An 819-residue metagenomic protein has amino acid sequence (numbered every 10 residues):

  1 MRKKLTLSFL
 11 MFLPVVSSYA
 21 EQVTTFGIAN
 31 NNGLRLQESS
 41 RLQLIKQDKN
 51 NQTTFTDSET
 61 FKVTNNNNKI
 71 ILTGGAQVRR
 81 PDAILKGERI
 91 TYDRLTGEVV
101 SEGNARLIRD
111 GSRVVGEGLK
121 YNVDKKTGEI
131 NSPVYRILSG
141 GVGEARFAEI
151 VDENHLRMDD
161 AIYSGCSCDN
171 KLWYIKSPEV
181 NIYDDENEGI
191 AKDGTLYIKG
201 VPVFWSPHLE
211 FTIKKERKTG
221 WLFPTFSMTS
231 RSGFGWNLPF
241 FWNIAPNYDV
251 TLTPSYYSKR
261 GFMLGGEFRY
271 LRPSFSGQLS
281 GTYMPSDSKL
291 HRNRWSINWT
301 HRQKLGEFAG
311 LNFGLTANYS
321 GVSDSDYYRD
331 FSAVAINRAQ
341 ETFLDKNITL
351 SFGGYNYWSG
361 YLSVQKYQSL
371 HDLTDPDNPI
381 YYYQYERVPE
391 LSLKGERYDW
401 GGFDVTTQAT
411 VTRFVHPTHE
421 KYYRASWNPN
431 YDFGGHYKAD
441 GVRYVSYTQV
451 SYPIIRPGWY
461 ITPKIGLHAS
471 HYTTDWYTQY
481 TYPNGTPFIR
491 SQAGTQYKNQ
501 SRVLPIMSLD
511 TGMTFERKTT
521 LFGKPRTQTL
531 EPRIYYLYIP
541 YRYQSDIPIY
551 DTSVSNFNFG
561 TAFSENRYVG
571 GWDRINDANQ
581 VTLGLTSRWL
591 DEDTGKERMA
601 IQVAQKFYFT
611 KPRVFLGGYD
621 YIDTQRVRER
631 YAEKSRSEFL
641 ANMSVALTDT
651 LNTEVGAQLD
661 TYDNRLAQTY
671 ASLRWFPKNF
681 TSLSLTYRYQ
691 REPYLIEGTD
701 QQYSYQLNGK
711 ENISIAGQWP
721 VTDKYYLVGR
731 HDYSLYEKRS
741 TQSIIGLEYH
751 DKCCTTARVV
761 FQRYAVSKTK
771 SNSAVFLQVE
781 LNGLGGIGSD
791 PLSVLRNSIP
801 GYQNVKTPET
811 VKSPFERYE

Functional and structural regions predicted by a protein language model:
R2-Y19: Gram-negative bacterial Sec-dependent N-terminal signal peptides
L7, A20-E21, G233, A245: Immediate N-terminus of the mature polypeptide
L7, T25-F26, P808: N-terminal compositionally biased, intrinsically disordered segments and leader/signal-like regions
L10-M11, S58-T60, L509: Short, Lys/Arg-rich amphipathic segments at extreme N-termini
S18, V63, E816-E819: Short, intrinsically disordered, low-complexity terminal/loop segments
E21-D160, Y174-I182, N187-D193, L252 (+1 more regions): N-terminal amphipathic/hydrophobic interface segments
V115-T127, Y135-R157, A161-Y163, C168-K176 (+1 more regions): Outer-membrane beta-barrel proteins and related beta-barrel translocases across Gram-negative bacteria
